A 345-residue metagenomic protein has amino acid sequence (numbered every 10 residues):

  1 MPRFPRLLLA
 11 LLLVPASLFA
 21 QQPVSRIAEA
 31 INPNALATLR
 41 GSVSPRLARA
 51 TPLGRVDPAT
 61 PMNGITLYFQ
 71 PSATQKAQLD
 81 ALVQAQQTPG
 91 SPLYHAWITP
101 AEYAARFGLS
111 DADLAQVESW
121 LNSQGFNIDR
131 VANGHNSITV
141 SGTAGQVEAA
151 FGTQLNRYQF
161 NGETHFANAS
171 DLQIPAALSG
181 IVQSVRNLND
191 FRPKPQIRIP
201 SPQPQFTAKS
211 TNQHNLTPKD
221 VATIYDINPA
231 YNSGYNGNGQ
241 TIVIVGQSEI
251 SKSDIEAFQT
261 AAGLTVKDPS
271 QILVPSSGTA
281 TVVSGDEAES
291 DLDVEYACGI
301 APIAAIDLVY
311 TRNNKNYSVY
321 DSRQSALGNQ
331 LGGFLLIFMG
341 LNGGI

Functional and structural regions predicted by a protein language model:
M1-L8: Bacterial N-terminal signal peptides that target proteins for export
R3, L18-F19: Intrinsic low-complexity/disordered segments
L8-S17: Bacterial N-terminal signal peptides
Q22-G134, T139-I345: Substrate-binding/charge-relay-adjacent region of secreted/lumenal peptidase catalytic domains
